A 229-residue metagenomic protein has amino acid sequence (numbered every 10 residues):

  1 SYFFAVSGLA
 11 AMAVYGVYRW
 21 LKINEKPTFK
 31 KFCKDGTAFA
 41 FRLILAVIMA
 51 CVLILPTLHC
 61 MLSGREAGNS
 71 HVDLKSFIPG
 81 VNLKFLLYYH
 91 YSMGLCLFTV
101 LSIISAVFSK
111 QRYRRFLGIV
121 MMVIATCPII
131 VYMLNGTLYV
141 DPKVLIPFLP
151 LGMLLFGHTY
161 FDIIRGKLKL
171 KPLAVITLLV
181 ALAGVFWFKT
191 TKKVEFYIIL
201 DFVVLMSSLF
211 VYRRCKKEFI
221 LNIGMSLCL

Functional and structural regions predicted by a protein language model:
S1-G8: Aromatic-lined, polymer-binding surfaces characteristic of secreted/periplasmic polysaccharide-degrading enzymes
F4, Y113-C127, M133-L229: Contiguous transmembrane helix-bundle modules in multi-pass membrane proteins
G8-A10, C51, L151: Active-site proximal loops enriched in glycine and acidic residues that flank catalytic Cys/His/Asp and coordinate
G8-I44, D201-V211: Perimembrane helix-loop-helix junctions
M12, P56, L155-H158: Transmembrane alpha-helix boundary/anchor motif
G16, F98-I104, L154, L205: Central hydrophobic cores of alpha-helical transmembrane segments in multi-pass inner-membrane proteins across all
V17-K30, L101-V107, T159-L168, R213-K217: Cytoplasmic membrane-interface regions of multi-pass membrane proteins
K31-I146, W187-K193: Periplasmic/ER-lumenal interhelical loops and adjacent helix-loop junctions in multi-pass membrane proteins
